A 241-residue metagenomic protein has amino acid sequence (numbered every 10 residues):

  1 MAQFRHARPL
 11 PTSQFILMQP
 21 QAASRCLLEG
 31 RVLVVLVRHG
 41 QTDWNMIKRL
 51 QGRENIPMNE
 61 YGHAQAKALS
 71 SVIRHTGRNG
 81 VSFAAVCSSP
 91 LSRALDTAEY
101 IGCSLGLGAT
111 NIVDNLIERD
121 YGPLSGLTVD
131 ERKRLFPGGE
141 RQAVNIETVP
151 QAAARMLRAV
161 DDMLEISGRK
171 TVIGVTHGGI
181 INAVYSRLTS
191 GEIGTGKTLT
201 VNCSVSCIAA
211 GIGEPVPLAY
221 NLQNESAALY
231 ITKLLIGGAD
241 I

Functional and structural regions predicted by a protein language model:
A2-L33, L69, H75-R78, L107 (+3 more regions): Acidic, low-complexity terminal tails and accessory targeting/binding regions of phosphate-metabolizing enzymes
F4-P20, C26-G108: Active-site-proximal alpha-helix that buttresses catalytic centers in soluble enzyme cores
V34, K170-G179: Generic beta-sheet signal
T42, I180-I181: Short active-site segment of divalent metal-dependent hydrolases/proteases that encodes the spacing between
I47-L50, S125-R134: Short, flexible, mixed-charge acidic loops at enzyme active sites
A85, P90, G108-L124: A short, structured active-site edge motif that brings together acidic residues
S88-S89, A154, V175-T176: Short beta-strand scaffold positions
K133-Q151: Short glycine/proline- and acidic residue-enriched helix-loop micro-motifs that form flexible lids or anion-recognition
